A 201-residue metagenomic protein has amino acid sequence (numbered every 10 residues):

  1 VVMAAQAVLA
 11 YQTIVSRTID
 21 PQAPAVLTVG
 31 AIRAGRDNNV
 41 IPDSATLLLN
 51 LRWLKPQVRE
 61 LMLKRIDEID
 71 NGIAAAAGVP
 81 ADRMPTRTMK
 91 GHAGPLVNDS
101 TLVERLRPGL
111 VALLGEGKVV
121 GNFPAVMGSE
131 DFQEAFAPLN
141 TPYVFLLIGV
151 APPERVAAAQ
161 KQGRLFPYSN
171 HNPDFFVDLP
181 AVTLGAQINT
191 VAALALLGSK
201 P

Functional and structural regions predicted by a protein language model:
V1-N98, V126-M127: Midchain, well-structured core segments that form catalytic/ion-binding scaffolds
V2-M3, T13-R17, Q57-V58, E68 (+1 more regions): His/Asp/Glu-rich mid-to-C-terminal helical/loop segments that flank catalytic regions of hydrolases
Q6-S16, A93-E154: Active-site-adjacent substrate-binding region of metalloamidase/peptidase-like peptide-processing proteins
L27, R36, T88-G91, N122 (+3 more regions): Residue-level signal for pocket-adjacent positions within structured domains
V40-S44, T141, N170: Short, solvent-exposed loop/turn segments at the edges of secondary structure
L49, L106, N189: Residue-level signal for inorganic ion chemistry
A76, P80, A112-L113, P138 (+1 more regions): Alpha-helix C-cap/termination motif
